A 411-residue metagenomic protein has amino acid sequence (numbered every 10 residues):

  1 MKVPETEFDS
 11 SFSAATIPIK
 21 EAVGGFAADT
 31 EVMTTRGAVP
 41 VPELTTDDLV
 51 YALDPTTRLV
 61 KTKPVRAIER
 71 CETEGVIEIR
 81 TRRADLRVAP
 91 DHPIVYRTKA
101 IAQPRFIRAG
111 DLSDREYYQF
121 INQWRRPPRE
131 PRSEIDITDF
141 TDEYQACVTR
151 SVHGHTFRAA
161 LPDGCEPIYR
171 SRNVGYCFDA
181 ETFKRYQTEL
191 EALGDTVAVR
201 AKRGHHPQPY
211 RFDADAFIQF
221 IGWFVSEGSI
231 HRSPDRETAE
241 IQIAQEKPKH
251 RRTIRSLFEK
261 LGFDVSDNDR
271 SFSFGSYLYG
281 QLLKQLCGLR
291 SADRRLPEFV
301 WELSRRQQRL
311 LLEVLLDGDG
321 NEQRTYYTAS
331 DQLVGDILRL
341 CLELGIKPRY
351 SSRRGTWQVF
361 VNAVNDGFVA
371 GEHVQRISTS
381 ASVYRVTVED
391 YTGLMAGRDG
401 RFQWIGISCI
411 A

Functional and structural regions predicted by a protein language model:
M1-T46, L53-P55: Protein maturation boundaries and topogenic segments
P4-V23, I68-V95, A100, R105-R354 (+1 more regions): Intein-associated homing endonuclease modules of the LAGLIDADG/DOD-type, together with closely related HINT-family
A38-V39, R58-T62, D85, A102-P104: Short, mixed charged/polar active-site loops that provide acid/base catalysis or chelate metal/phosphate cofactors
P42-A52, D114-I121: Short coil-to-beta transition motif at edge beta-strands of beta-rich domains
T62-I68: Short beta-strand-centered aromatic/proline hotspots
W357-V359: Polar, glycine-rich mid-to-C-terminal structural blocks that act as macromolecule-binding/assembly scaffolds
N365-D366: Basic, ligand-binding patches in group-transfer machinery, especially extracytoplasmic/periplasmic segments
